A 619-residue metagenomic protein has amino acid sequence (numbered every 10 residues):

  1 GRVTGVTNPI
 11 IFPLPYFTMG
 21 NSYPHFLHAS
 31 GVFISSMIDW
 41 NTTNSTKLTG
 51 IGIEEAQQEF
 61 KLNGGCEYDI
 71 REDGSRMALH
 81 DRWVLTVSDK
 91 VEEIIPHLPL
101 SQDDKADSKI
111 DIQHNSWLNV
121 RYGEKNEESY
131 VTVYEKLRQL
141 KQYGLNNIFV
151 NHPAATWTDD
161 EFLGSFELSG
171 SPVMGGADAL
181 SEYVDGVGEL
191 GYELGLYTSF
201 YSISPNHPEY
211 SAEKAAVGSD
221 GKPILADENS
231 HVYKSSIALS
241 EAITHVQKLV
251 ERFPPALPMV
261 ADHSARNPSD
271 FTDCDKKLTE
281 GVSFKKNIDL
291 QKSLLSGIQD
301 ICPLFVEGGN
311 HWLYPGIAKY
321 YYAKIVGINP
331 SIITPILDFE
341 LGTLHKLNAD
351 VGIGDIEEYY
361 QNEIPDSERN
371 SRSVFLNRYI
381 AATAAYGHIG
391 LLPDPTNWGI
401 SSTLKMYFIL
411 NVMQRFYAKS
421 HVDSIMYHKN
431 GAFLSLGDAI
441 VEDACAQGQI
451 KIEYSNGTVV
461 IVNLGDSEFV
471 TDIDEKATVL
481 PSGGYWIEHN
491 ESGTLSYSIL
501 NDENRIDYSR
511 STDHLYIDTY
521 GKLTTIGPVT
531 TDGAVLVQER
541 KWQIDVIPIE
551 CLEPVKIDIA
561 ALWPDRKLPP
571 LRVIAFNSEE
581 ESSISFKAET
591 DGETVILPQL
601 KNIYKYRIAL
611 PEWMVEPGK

Functional and structural regions predicted by a protein language model:
G1-A155, P172-M174, G186, L190-E193 (+3 more regions): Carbohydrate-recognition beta-sandwich/jelly-roll modules in extracellular/periplasmic carbohydrate-active proteins
N8, L14, S30, W40-L48 (+6 more regions): Active-site-proximal substrate-binding groove within the catalytic cores of carbohydrate-active enzymes
D107-I243, P255-L257, A265-S269: Aromatic-lined carbohydrate-binding/catalytic grooves of carbohydrate-active enzymes
L140, V187, A261, T383 (+1 more regions): Conserved, mostly hydrophobic/aromatic
Y201, H311, E580: Residue-level detector of flexible, active-site-proximal loop/helix-junction positions within diverse enzyme catalytic
G618-K619: Short, solvent-exposed mixed-charge patches
